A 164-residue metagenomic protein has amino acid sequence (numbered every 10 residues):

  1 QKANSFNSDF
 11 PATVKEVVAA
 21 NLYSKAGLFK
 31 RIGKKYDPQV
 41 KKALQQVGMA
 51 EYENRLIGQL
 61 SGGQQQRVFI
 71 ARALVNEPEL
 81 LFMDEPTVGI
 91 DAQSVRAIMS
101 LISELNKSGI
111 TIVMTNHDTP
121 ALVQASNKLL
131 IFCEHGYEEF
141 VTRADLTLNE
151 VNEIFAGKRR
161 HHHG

Functional and structural regions predicted by a protein language model:
A19, K34-Y52: Conserved ABC ATPase "signature" region
L56-L60: Conserved ABC ATPase signature
E77: Conserved catalytic motifs of ABC-family nucleotide-binding domains
L81-D84: Catalytic Walker B motif of ABC-type/P-loop ATPase nucleotide-binding domains
A92-S94: Helix N-cap at the start of a conserved alpha-helix in ABC-type nucleotide-binding domains
N116-H117: H-loop/switch region of ABC-family ATPase nucleotide-binding domains
L129-T142: H-loop (His-switch) and adjacent beta-strand-loop-beta switch element of ABC-type ATPase nucleotide-binding domains
